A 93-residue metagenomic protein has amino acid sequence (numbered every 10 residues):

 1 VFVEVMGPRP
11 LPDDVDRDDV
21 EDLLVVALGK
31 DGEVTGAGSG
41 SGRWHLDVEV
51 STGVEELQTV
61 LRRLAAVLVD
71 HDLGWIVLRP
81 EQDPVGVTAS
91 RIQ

Functional and structural regions predicted by a protein language model:
V1-Q93: Long, contiguous binding/interaction regions
